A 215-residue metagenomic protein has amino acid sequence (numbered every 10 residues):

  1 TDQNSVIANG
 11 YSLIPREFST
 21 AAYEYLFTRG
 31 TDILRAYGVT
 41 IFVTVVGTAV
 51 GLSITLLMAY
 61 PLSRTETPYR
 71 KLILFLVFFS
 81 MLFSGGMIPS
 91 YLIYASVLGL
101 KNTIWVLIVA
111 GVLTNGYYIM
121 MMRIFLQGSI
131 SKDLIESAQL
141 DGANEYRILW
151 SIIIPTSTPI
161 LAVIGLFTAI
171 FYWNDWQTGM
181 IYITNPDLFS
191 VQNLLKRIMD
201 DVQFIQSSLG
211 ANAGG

Functional and structural regions predicted by a protein language model:
T1-G215: A hydrophobic, multi-pass inner-membrane permease signature
